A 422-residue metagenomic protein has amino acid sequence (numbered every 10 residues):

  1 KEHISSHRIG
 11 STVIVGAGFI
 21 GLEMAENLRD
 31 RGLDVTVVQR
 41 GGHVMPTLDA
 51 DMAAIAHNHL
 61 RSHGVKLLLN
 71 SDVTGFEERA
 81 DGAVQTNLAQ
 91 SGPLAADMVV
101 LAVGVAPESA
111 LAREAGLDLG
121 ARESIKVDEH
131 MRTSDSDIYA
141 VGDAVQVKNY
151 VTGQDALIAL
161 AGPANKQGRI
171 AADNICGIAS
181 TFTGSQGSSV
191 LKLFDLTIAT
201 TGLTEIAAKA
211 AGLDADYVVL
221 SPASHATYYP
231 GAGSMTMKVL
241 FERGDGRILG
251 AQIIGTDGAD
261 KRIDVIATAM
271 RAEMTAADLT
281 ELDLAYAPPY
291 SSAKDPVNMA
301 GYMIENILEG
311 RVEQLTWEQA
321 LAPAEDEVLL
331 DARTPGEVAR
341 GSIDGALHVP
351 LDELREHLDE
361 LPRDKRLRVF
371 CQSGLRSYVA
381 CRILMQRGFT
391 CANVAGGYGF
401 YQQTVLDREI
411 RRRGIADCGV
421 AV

Functional and structural regions predicted by a protein language model:
K1-R31, K66-L67, A121, V127-E129 (+2 more regions): Glycine-rich dinucleotide-binding loop and its adjacent helix/turn
K1-S5, G82, P93-D173, A269: FAD-site-proximal beta/loop scaffold in flavoenzymes
I9-V13, F19-E77, A159-A164, T181-I206 (+1 more regions): Rossmann-like dinucleotide-binding cores of NAD(P)H-dependent redox enzymes
D30-E129, C418-V422: A Rossmann-like FAD-binding core segment of flavoenzymes
L33-Q39, L329-D331, N393-V394: Short beta-strand "acidic-cap" motif of Rossmann-like dinucleotide-binding folds
A144-T256, P288-S292, P296-A322: Mid-to-C-terminal Rossmann-like scaffold of FAD/NAD(P)H-dependent oxidoreductases
D257-A276: A short, polar/charged loop-to-alpha-helix boundary motif
A277-P288, S292-K294, N298-V328, P335-R368 (+1 more regions): Rhodanese-like catalytic fold shared by cysteine-dependent sulfurtransferases and DSP/PTP-type phosphatases
